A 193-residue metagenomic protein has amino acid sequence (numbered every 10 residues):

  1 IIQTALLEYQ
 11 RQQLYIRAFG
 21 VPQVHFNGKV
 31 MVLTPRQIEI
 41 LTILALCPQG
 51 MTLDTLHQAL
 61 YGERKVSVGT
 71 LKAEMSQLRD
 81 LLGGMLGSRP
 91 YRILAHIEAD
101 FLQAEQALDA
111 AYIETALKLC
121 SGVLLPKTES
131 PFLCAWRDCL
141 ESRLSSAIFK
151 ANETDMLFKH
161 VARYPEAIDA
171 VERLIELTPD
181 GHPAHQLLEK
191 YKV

Functional and structural regions predicted by a protein language model:
I1-Q37, G84-P90, I97: Short boundary/linker motifs that mark transitions into or out of structured domains
G20, P48, S67, E114-T115: Compositionally biased accessory segments in Actinobacterial proteins
K29-A59, L78: Short amphipathic alpha-helical recognition elements used for nucleic-acid or partner binding across transcription
E39-T42, L56-H57, S67-M85, L140 (+1 more regions): DNA major-groove recognition helices of helix-turn-helix
C47, L81, L119-V123: Phosphate/oxyanion-binding loops and surfaces in catalytic or ligand/nucleic-acid-binding neighborhoods
L53-D54, M85-G87, P126: Short acidic (Asp/Glu) and glycine-rich catalytic loops that position anionic groups and cofactors
Y61-E63: Conserved Nudix-box catalytic region and its N-terminal flanking loop in Nudix hydrolases and closely related
K65-V66, R92-V193: Intrinsically disordered, charged and Pro/Gly-enriched terminal/linker segments that flank large helical-solenoid
